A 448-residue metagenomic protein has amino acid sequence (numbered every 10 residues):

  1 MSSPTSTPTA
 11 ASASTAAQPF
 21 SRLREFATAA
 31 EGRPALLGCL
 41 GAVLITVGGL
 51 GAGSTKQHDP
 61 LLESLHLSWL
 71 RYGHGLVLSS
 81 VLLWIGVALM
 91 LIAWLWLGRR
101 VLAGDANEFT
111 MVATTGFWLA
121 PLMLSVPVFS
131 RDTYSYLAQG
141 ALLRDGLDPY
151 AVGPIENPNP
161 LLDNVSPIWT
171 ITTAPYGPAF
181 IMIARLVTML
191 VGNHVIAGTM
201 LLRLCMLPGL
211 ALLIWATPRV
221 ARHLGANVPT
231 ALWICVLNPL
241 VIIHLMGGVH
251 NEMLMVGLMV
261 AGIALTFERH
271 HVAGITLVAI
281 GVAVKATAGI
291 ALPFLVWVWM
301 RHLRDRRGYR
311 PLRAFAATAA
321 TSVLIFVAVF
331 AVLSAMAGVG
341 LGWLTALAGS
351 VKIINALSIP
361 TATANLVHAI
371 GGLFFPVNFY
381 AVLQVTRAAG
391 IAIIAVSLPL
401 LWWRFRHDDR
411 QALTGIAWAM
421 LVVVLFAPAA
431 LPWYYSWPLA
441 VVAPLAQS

Functional and structural regions predicted by a protein language model:
M1-L44, L61-P121, L413: Start-transfer (signal-anchor) and selected internal transmembrane alpha helices of multi-pass inner/ER membrane
A42, L89-G98, M200-L224, V396-W402: Transmembrane-helix motifs of polytopic, lipid-linked glycan transferases
G86, F180, A184-V191, L202-A216 (+2 more regions): Transmembrane alpha-helices of multi-pass, membrane-embedded glycan-processing enzymes that use lipid-linked
D105-R203, L207: Intramembrane catalytic core of multi-pass membrane enzymes that act on lipidic substrates
T115, L119, L207-P208, V220 (+4 more regions): Membrane-embedded helix bundles of polyisoprenyl
I214, H223, A346-F426: Aromatic/glycine/proline-enriched transmembrane-helix motif characteristic of membrane-embedded glycan-assembly enzymes
N251, V272, T276-R304, V332 (+1 more regions): Transmembrane helices and adjacent periplasmic/lumenal helix-loop junctions of polyprenol-phosphate-dependent
A291-V327: Perimembrane helix-loop-helix junctions
